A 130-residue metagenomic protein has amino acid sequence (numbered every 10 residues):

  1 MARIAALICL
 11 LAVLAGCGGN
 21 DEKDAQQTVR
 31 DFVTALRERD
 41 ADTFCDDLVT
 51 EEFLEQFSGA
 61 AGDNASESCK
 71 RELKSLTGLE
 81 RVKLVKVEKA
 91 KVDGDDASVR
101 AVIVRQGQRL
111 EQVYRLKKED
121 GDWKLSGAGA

Functional and structural regions predicted by a protein language model:
M1-A5: Bacterial N-terminal signal peptides that target proteins for export
V13-G16: C-terminal motif of bacterial Sec signal peptides marking the signal peptidase cleavage site
G18-N20, D63-V113, G129-A130: Surface-exposed, charged secondary-structure patches
K23-R39: Short, aromatic-enriched amphipathic alpha-helices that serve as compact interaction elements
F32, F44-C45, L116: Hydrophobic pocket/interface hotspot
R39-Q56: Short, well-ordered alpha-helical segments enriched in acidic and aromatic residues
F53-G62, S66: Short, charge-rich amphipathic alpha-helical segments embedded in non-transmembrane helical bundles/solenoids
K117-A130: Short, low-complexity, Pro/Ser/Thr/Gly-rich segments in the mature regions of secreted, periplasmic
